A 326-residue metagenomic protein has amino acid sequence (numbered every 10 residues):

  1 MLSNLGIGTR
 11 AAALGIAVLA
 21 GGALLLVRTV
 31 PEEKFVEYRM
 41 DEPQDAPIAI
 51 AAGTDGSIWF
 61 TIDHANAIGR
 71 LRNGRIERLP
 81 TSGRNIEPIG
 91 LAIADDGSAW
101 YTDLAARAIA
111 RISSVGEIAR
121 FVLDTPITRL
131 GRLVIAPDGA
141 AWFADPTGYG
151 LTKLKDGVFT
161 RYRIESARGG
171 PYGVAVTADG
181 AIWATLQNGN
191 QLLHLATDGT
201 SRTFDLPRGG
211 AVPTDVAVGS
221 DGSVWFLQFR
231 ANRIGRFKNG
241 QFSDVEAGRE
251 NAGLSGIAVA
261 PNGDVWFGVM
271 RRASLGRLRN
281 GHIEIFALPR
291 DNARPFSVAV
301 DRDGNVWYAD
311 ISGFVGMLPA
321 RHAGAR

Functional and structural regions predicted by a protein language model:
A12-L24: Hydrophobic membrane-insertion alpha-helices, especially the h-region of bacterial N-terminal signal peptides
T29-Q44: A short helix->beta-strand "capping" segment at the edge of beta-propeller domains
V36-M40, I76-T81, I118-L123, F159-I164 (+3 more regions): A short beta-strand motif characteristic of beta-propeller blades
P43-T54, R84-D95, P126-D138, A167-D179 (+4 more regions): Beta-rich, blade/repeat-based domains predominating in secreted/periplasmic proteins but also intracellular
T54-G56, G74, G97, G116 (+8 more regions): Structural signal for glycine-centered tight turns and loop->strand junctions in beta-sheet-rich domains
I58-H64, A99-A105, A141-T147, I182-N188 (+3 more regions): Conserved beta-strand positions in repeat-built beta-propeller and related beta-rich domains
A67-R70, R107-A110, Y149-T152, N190-L193 (+3 more regions): A short loop-to-beta-strand structural motif that recurs across blades of beta-propeller domains
L71-R75, I112-E117, L154-V158, L195-G199 (+3 more regions): Short loop/turn segments that connect beta-strands within beta-propeller blades
